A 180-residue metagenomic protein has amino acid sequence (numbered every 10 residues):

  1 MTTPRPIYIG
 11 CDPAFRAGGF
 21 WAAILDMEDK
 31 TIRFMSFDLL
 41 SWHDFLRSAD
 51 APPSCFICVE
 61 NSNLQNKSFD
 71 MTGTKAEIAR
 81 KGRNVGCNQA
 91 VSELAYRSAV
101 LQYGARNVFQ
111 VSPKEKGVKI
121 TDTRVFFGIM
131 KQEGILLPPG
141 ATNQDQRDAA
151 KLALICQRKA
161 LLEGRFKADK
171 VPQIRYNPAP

Functional and structural regions predicted by a protein language model:
T2-P180: Phosphate- and other anionic-substrate recognition elements at nucleic-acid/protein interfaces
